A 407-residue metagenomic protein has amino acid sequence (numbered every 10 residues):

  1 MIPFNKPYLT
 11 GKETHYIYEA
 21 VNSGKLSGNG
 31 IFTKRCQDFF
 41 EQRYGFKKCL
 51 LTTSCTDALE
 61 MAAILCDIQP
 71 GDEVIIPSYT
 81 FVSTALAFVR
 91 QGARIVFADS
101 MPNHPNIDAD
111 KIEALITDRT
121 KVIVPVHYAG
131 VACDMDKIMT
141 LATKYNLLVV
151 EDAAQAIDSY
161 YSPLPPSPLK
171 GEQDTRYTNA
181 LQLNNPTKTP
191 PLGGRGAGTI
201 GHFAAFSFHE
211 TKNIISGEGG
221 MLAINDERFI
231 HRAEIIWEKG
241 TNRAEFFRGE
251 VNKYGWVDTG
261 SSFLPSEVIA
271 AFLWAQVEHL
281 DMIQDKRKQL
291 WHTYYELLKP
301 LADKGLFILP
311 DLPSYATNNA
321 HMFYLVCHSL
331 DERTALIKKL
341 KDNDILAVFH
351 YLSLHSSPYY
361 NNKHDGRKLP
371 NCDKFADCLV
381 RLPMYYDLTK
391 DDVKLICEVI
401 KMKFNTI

Functional and structural regions predicted by a protein language model:
M1-L26, G255-V257: N-terminal "arm"/small-domain region of PLP-dependent enzymes with the aminotransferase-like
L26-E73, L86-Q91, F97-A98: Phosphate-binding glycine-rich loop
K34-D38, R43-K47, D110, V122-V126 (+5 more regions): PLP-dependent aminotransferase class I/II
L50, I75, V96, V149-V150 (+3 more regions): Structural detector of well-ordered beta-strand residues that form the stable sheet scaffold of enzyme domains
I64-Y160: PLP-dependent aminotransferase-like
E151-S162, Y177-N185, G196-I215, E245 (+1 more regions): Conserved active-site segment immediately N-terminal to the catalytic lysine that forms the internal aldimine
K170-E172, L192-G196: Glycine-biased, low-complexity coil/linker segments
T199-N242, E267: Active-site PLP attachment segment
